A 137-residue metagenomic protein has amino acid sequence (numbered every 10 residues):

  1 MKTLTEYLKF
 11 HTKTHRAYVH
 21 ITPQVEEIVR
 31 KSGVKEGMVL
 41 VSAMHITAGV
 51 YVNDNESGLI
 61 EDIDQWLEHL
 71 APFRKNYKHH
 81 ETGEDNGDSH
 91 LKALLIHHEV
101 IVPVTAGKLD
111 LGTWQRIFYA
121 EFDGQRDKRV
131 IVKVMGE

Functional and structural regions predicted by a protein language model:
M1-E137: Active-site histidine-anchored catalytic micro-motif
